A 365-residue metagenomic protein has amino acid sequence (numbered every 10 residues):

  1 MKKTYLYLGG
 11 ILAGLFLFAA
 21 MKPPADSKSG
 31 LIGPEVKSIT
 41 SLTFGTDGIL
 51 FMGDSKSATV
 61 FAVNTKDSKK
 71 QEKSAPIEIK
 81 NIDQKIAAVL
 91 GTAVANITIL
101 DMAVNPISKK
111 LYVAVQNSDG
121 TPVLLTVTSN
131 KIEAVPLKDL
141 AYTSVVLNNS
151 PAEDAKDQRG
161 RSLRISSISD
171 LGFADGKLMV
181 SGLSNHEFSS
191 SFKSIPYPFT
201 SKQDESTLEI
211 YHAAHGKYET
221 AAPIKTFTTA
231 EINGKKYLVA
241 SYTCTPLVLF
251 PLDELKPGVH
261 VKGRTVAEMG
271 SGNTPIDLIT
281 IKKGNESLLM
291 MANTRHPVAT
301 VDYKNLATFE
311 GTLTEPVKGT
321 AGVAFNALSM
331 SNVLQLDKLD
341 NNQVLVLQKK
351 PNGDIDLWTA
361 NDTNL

Functional and structural regions predicted by a protein language model:
M1-A25: Bacterial Sec-dependent N-terminal signal peptides
K22-L365: Sequence/structural signature of beta-propeller domains
